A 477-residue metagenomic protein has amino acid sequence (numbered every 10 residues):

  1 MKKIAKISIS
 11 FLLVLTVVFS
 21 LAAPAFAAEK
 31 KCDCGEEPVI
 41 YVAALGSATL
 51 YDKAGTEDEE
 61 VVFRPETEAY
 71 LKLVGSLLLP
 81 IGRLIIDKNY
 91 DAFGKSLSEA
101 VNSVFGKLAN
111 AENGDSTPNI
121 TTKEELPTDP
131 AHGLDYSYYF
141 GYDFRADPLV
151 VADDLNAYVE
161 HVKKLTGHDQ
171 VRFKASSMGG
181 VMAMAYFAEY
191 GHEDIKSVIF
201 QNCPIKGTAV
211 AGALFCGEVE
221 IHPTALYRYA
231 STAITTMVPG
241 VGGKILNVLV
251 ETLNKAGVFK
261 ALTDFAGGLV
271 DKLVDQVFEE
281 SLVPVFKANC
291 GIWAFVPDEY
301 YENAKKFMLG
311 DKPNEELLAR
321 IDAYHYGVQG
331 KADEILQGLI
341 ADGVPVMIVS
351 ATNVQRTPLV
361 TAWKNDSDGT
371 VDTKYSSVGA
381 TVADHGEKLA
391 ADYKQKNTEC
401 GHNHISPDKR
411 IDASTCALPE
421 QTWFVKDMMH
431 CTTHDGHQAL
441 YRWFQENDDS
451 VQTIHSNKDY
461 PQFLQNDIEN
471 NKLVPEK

Functional and structural regions predicted by a protein language model:
M1-K3: N-terminal secretory signal peptides that target proteins for export/translocation
A5-F26: Sec-dependent N-terminal signal peptides of Gram-positive bacterial secreted proteins and lipoproteins
S8, L12, T166, Y190-E193 (+1 more regions): A structural signal for short coil/turn segments at secondary-structure junctions
A23-P24, K30-C32, C216, I221 (+8 more regions): Intrinsically disordered, low-complexity regulatory segments that flank or lie outside the structured catalytic cores
A28-K174, M178-T232, V270, Q355 (+3 more regions): N-terminal non-catalytic accessory region
Y138, Y142, A146, L273-K364: Alpha/beta-hydrolase fold catalytic core
P223-E316: Alpha/beta-hydrolase-fold enzymes
